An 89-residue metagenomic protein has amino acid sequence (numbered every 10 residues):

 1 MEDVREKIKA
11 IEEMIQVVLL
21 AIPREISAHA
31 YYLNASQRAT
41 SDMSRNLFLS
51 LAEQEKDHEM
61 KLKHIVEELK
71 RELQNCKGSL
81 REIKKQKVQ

Functional and structural regions predicted by a protein language model:
M1-Q89: Non-heme di-metal
